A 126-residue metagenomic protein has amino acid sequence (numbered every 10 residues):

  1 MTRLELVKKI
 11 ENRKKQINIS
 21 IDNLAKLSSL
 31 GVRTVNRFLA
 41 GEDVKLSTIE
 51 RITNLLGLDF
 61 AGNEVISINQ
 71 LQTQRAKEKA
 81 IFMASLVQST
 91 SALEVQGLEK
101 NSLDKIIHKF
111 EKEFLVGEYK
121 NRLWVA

Functional and structural regions predicted by a protein language model:
M1-Q16: A short, Lys/Arg-rich alpha-helix, primarily the initiator
V7, N36-R37, L46, E50: Key DNA-contacting residues within the recognition helix of helix-turn-helix
K15, K26, N54: Alpha-helical residues within the helix-turn-helix
S20-A25: Short alpha-helical "recognition helix" segments of helix-turn-helix
K26-V44: Recognition helix of helix-turn-helix/homeodomain-like DNA-binding domains that insert into the DNA major groove
L46-N63: DNA major-groove recognition helix of helix-turn-helix/homeodomain DNA-binding modules
E64-E111, L115: Short, charged recognition helix plus adjacent turn of helix-turn-helix-like nucleic-acid-binding domains
V116-A126: Short acidic DE-rich linear segments
